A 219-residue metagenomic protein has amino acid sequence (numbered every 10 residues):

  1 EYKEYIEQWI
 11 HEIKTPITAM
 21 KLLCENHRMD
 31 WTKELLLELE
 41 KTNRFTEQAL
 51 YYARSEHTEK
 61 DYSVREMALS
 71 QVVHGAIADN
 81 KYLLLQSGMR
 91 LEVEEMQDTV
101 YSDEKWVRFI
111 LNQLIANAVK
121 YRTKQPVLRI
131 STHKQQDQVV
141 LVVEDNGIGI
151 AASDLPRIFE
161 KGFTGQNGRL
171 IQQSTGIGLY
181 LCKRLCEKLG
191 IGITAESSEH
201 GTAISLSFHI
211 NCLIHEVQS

Functional and structural regions predicted by a protein language model:
T58-Y62, E95, T99-S102: Conserved micro-motifs of the catalytic ATP-binding
K81-V93: Short conserved segments within the C-terminal catalytic ATPase subdomain
A118-V119: Short helix-loop "hinge" at the ATP-lid/N-box region of the Bergerat-fold HATPase_c
Q125-D137: Short beta-strand/loop element within the Bergerat-fold HATPase_c
D145: Acidic ATP/Mg2+-coordinating residue in the GHKL
I150-F163: Short conserved segment of the HATPase_c
